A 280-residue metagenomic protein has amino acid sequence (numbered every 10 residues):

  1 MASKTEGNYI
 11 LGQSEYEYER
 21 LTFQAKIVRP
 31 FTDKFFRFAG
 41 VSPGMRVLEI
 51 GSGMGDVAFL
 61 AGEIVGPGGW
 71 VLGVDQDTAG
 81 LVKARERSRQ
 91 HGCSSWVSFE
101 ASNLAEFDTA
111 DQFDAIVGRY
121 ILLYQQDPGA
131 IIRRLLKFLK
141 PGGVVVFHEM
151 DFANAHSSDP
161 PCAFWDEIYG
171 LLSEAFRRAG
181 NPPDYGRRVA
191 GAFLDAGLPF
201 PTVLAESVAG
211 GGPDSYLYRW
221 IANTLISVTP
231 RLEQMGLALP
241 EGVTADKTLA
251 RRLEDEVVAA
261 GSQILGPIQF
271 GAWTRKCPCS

Functional and structural regions predicted by a protein language model:
M1-Y18, T22-F23: N-terminal, positively charged/glycine-rich alpha-helical extensions of SAM-dependent methyltransferases
Y16-E17, T202-I264: C-terminal helical/coil "lid" or tail adjacent to the Rossmann-like core of SAM-dependent
K26-M45, L60: Conserved alpha-helix/loop element of class I SAM-dependent methyltransferases that forms part of the SAM/SAH-binding
L48, M54-E106: Class I SAM-dependent methyltransferase SAM/SAH-binding core
E106-A115: A short acidic, Gly/Pro-enriched loop at the edge of an enzyme's catalytic core that lines a small-molecule cofactor
D114-P128: A short SAM/SAH-binding and catalytic strip from SAM-dependent methyltransferases
G129-V144: A short glycine-rich, Lys/Arg-flanked "PGG" loop and its adjoining helix->strand segment in the class I
V146-S215, M235: Conserved catalytic/acceptor-binding region of the Class I
